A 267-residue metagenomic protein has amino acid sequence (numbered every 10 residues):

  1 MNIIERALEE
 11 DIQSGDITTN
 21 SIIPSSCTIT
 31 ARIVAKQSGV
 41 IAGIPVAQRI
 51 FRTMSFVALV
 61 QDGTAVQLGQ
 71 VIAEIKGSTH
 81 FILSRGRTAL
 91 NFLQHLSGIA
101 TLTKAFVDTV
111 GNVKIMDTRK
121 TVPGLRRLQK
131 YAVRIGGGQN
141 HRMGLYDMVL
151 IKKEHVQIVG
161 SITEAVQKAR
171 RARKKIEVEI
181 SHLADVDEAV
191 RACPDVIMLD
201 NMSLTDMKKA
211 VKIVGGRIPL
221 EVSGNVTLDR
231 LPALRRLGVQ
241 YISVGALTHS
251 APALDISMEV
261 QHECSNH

Functional and structural regions predicted by a protein language model:
M1-E177, S181-A192, V196, M202 (+4 more regions): Acidic/glycine-rich phosphate/pyrophosphate-binding loops and surrounding catalytic core that coordinate Mg2+
I218: A short helix->loop->beta-strand "cap" motif at the edges of active sites that frequently abuts
S223-G224, I242, E259: Cytosolic regulatory modules rich in charged/polar residues
L228: Cys/His-rich Zn2+-binding cysteine-cluster or related metal-binding knuckle/ribbon modules and their
A246-H267: Short, charged, intrinsically disordered terminal tails
